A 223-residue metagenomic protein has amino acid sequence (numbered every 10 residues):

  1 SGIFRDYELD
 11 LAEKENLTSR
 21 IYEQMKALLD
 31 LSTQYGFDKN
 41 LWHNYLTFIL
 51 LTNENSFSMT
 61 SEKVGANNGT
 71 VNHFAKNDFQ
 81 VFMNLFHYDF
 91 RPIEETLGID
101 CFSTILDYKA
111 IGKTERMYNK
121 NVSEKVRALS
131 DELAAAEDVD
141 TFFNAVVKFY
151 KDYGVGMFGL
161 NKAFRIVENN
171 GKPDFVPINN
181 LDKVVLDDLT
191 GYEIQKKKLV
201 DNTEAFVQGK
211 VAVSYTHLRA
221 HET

Functional and structural regions predicted by a protein language model:
S1-T190, I194: AAA+ P-loop ATPase mechanoenzymes
K162, V213-S214: Structural beta-strand/beta-sheet cores of well-ordered domains, especially the beta-sheet scaffolds that support
D182-V213: Pre-Walker A (pre-P-loop) alpha-helix and adjacent loop at the N terminus of AAA/AAA+ ATPase modules, a conserved
T216-T223: Conserved small/polar residues in nucleotide/adenosyl-binding loops
